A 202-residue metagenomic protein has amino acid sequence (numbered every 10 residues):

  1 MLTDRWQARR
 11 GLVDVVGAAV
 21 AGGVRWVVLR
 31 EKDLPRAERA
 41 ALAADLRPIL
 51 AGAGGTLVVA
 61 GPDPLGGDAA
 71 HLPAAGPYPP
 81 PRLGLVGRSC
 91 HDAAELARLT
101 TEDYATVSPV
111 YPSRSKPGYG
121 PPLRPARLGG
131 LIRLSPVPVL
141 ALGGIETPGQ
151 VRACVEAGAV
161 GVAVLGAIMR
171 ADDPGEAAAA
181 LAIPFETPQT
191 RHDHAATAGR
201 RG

Functional and structural regions predicted by a protein language model:
M1-A69, P79-R88, A93-D103, P136-V139 (+3 more regions): Conserved N-terminal beta1-alpha1 strand-loop-helix module at the mouth
R30, P73, S108, L165: Conserved residues at the C-terminal ends of beta-strands
A40-D45, G120-L128: Charged helix-capping and loop-helix junction motifs
D103-Y111: Non-cysteine beta-strand/loop elements that form the S-adenosyl-L-methionine
Y111-P117: A short acidic, helix-capping loop that chelates divalent metal ions and anchors anionic groups
P117-G120, A141: Active-site-adjacent loop and "lid" segments of alpha/beta metabolic enzymes
V160: Short, glycine/charged-rich "phosphate-handling" switch motifs in NTP-dependent and phosphotransfer domains
